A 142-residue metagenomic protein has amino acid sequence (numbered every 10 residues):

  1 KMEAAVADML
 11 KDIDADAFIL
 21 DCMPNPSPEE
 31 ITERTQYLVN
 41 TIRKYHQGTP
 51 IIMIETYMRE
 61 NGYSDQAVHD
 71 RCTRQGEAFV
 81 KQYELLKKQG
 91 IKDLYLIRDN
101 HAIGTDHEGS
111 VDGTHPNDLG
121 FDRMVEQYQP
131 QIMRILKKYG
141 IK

Functional and structural regions predicted by a protein language model:
M2-Y45, T56-Y63: Oxyanion-hole/transition-state-stabilizing segment in secreted/luminal serine hydrolases and related acyltransferases
D14-F18, Q47-I51, I91-L94: Loop/turn elements at helix/coil->beta-strand transitions in domains of secreted/extracellular proteins
D21-E30, Q66-T73, V111-L119: The substrate-binding groove and active-site-proximal loops of carbohydrate-active enzymes, especially glycoside
I31, T35, F79, F121: Aromatic/hydrophobic pocket-lining residues that form the small-molecule binding cavity in soluble enzyme cores
N40-Q47, E84, Q129, M133 (+1 more regions): Sec-exported extracytoplasmic/periplasmic mature domains
R43-R74, I97-D106: Active-site segments of SGNH/GDSL-like serine hydrolases that catalyze O-acetyl group transfer/hydrolysis on lipids
N61-R98, R123, K142: Substrate-gating cap/lid alpha-helix
D112-K142: Histidine-centered active-site loop/cap adjacent to the catalytic His in serine esterases/O-acetyl transfer systems
